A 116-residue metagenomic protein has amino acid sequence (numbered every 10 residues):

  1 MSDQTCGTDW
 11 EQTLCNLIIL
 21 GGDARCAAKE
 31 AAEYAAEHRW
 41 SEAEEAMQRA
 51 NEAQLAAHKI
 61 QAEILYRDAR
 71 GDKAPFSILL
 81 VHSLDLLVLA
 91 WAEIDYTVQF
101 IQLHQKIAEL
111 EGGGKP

Functional and structural regions predicted by a protein language model:
M1-P116: Terminal alpha-helical segments
